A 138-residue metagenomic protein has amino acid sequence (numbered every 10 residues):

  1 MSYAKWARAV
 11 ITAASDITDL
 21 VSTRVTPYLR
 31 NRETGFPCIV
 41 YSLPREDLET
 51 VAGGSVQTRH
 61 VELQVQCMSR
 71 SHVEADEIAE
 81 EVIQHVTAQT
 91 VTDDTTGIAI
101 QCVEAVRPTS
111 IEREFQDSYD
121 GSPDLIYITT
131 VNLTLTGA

Functional and structural regions predicted by a protein language model:
M1-S55, Q89-Q101: Small/polar-rich, solvent-exposed N-terminal microdomains that initiate assembly or binding
W6-V10, E77, E81, H85: Long, highly charged amphipathic alpha-helices
V40-Y41, G53-V56, I78-E80, D117-S118: Surface-exposed beta-strand edges and their flanking turn/coil or helix-capping segments
Q57-A75, V82, P123-L135: Oligomerization/assembly interface segments of phage tail-like spikes and tubes
S69-V73, E77-I78, E104-S110: Repeat-unit-sized solenoid/scaffold elements
V86-G137: Acidic-leaning, charged glycine-interspersed low-complexity segments
